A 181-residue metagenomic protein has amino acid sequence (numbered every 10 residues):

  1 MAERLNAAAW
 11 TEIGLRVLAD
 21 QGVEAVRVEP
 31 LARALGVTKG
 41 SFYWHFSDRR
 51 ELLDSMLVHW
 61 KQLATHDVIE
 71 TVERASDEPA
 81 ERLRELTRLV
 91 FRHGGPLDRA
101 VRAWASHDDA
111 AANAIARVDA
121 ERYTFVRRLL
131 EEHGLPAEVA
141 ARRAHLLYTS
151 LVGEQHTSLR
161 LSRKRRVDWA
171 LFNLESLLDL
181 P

Functional and structural regions predicted by a protein language model:
E3-V17, L31, M56-W60, A64 (+2 more regions): Generic hydrophobic, amphipathic alpha-helix propensity
A9, I13-E51, S55: Helix-turn-helix
I13-Q21, D67-T71, V101, L146 (+1 more regions): Solvent-exposed, amphipathic alpha-helical segments
S47-E51, E73, D77, R92 (+3 more regions): Residues in soluble alpha-helical coiled-coils and helical-bundle/repeat scaffolds
R49, M56, W60-A64, A75 (+3 more regions): Hydrophobic/aromatic residues within well-ordered alpha-helical segments
S55, I69-R99, L147: Hydrophobic alpha-helical connector segments
T65-H66, H93-R99, D109-G134, E138 (+2 more regions): Amphipathic alpha-helical packing segments from all-alpha helical-bundle domains
P96, A100, L147-K164, S176-P181: Amphipathic C-terminal alpha-helical segment
